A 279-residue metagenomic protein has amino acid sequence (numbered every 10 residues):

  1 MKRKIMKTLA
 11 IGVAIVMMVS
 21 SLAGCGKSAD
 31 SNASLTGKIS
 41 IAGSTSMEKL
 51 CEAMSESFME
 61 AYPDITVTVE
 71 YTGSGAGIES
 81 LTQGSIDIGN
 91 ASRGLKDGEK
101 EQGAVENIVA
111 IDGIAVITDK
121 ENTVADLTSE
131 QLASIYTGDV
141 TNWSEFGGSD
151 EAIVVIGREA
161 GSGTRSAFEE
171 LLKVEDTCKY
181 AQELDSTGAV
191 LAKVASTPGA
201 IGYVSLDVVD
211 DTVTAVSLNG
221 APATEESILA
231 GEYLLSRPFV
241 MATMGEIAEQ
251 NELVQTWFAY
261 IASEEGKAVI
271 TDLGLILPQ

Functional and structural regions predicted by a protein language model:
M1-K38, Q279: Short, low-complexity disordered leader/linker segments with a strong preference for bacterial N-terminal type II
G26-Q279: Exported/periplasmic ABC-transporter solute-binding proteins
